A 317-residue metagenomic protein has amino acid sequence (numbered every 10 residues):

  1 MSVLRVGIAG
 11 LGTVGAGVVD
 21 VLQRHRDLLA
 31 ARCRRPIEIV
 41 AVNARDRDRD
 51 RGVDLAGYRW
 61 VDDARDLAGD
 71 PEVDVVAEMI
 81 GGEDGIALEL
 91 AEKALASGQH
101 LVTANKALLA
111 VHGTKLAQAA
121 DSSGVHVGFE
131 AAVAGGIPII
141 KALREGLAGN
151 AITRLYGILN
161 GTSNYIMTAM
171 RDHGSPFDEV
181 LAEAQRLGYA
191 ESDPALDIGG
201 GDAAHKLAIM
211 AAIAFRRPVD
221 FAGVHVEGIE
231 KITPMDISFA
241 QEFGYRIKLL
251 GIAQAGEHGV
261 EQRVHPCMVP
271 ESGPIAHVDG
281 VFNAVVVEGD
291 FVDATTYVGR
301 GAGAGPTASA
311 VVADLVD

Functional and structural regions predicted by a protein language model:
M1-S97: N-terminal glycine-/serine-/threonine-rich beta1-alpha1-beta2 phosphate-ribose binding loop of Rossmann-like
A9, T13, G17, D62 (+13 more regions): Conserved active-site and cofactor/substrate-binding residues in soluble primary-metabolism enzymes
V19-Q23, A117, I140-R144, N164-T168 (+5 more regions): Predominant activation on well-ordered alpha-helical scaffold segments within soluble catalytic domains
G82-S97, K106-R144: Rossmann-fold NAD(P)-binding glycine/threonine-rich loop
H100-V102: A short hydrophobic/small-residue beta-strand
D121-D202, I209: Rossmann-like NAD(P)H-binding beta-loop-alpha module
E179-H277, F282-A284: Substrate-binding/catalytic subdomain of NAD(P)-dependent oxidoreductase enzymes
S272-D317: ATP-dependent carboxylate/acyl-activation modules
